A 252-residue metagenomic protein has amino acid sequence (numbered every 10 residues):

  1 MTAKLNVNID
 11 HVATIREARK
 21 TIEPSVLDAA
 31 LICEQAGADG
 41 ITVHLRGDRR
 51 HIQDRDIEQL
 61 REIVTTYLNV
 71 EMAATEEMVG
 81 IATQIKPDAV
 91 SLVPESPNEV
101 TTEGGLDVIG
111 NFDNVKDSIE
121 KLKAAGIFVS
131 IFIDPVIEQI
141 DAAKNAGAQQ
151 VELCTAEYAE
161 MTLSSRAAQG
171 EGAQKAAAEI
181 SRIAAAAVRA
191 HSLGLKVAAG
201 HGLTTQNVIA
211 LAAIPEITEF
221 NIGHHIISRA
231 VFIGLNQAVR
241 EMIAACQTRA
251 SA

Functional and structural regions predicted by a protein language model:
M1-E77, I81-P87, A167-E171: Conserved N-terminal beta1-alpha1 strand-loop-helix module at the mouth
A3-I9, I41-V43, L68-V70, V90-L92 (+4 more regions): Hydrophobic faces of well-ordered beta-strands that scaffold small-molecule active sites in alpha/beta enzyme cores
N8-V26, Y67-A74, T101-I109, K123-P135 (+3 more regions): Active-site mouth loops of central-metabolism enzymes
L45-K121, Q139, L153-C154, A159-M161 (+1 more regions): N-terminal active-site wall of soluble small-molecule enzyme domains
R61, G104, L163-A176, S228-S251: C-terminal helical cap(s) of enzyme catalytic domains, especially alpha/beta-barrels
E76-I85, V136-A146, A199, L203-I217: Catalytic cores of alpha/beta
S91-E99, Q150-L163, P215-L235: Glycine-rich phosphate-binding active-site loops on the catalytic face of alpha/beta enzymes
F128-R189: Histidine/lysine/aspartate-rich catalytic loop segments that bind and position anionic ligands
